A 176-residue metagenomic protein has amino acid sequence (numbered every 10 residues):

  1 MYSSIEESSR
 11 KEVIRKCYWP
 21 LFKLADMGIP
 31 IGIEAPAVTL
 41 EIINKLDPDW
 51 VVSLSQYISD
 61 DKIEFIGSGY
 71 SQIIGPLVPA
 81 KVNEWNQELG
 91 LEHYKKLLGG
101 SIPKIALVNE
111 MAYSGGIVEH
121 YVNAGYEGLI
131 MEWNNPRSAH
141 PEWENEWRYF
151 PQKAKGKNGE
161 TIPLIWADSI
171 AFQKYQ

Functional and structural regions predicted by a protein language model:
M1-K104, M111-W166: Catalytic alpha-helical scaffold of carbohydrate-active enzymes acting on polysaccharides/glycoconjugates
A167-A171: A conserved mid-domain beta-alpha-beta active-site/ligand-binding segment of alpha/beta enzyme cores
K174-Q176: Structured mid-domain segments that build the active-site/substrate or prosthetic-cofactor binding neighborhood
